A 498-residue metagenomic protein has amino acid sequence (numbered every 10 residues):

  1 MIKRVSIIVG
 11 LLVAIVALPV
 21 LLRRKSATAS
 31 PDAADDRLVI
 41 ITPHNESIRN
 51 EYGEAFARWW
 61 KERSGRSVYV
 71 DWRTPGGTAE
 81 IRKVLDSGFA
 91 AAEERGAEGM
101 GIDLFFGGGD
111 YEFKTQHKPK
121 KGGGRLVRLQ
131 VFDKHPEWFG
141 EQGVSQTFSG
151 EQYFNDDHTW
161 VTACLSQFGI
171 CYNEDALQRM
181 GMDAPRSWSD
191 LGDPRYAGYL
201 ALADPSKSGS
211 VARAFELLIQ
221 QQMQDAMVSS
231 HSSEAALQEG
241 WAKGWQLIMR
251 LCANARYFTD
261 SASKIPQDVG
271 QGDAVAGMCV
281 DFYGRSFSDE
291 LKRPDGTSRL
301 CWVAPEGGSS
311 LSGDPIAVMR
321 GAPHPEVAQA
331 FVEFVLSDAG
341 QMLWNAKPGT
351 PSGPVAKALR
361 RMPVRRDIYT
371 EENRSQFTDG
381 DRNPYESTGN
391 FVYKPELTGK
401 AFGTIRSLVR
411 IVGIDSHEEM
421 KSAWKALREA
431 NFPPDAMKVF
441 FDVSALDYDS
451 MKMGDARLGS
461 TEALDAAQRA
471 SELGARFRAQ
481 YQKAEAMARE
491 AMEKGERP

Functional and structural regions predicted by a protein language model:
S6-L21: Hydrophobic membrane-insertion alpha-helices, especially the h-region of bacterial N-terminal signal peptides
P19-P119, P266-Q267: Early extracytoplasmic/lumenal segment of secretory-pathway proteins
D35-L38, R66-V68, M100-L104, G123 (+5 more regions): Loop/turn elements at helix/coil->beta-strand transitions in domains of secreted/extracellular proteins
P43-N50, R73, A79, G101 (+2 more regions): Extracytoplasmic ligand-binding site segments that recognize negatively charged/polar headgroups
E80-L85, W188, I265-P266, A274 (+1 more regions): Short, hydrophobic alpha-helical packing/hinge segments within bilobed ligand-binding/sensory domains
Y257-P323, D338-N373: Extracytoplasmic/periplasmic substrate-binding proteins
V355-I405: Amphipathic alpha-helical blocks and their helix-capping loop/short-beta junctions
P384-P498: Conserved C-terminal helix/tail region of periplasmic/extracytoplasmic solute-binding proteins
